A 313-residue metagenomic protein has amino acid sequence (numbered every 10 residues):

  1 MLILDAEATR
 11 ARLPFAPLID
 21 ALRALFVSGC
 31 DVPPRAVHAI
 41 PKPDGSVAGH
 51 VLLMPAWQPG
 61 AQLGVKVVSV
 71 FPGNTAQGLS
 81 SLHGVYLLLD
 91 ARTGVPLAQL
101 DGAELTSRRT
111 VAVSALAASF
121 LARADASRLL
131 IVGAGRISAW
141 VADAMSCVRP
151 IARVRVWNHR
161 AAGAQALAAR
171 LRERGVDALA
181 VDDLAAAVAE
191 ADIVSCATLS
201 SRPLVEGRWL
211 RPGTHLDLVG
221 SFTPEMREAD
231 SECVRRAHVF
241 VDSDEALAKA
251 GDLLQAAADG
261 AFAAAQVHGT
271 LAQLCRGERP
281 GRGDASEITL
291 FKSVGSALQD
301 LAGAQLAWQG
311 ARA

Functional and structural regions predicted by a protein language model:
M1-S107, A115, D125, G269 (+2 more regions): N-terminal ligand-binding/catalytic initiation module
L121-R128, R211-P212: Short helix-loop-beta connector
R128-L130, T289: Conserved beta-strand elements of the Class I
A134-G135: Glycine-rich Rossmann-fold phosphate-binding loop(s) that bind the pyrophosphate of adenine dinucleotide cofactors
S138-A139: N-terminal Rossmann-fold NAD(P) dinucleotide-binding loop
V148-R174: NAD(P)-binding Rossmann-fold cofactor-contacting core
R174-A261: Rossmann-like adenosine-cofactor binding region
M226-A313: Adenosine-phosphate binding glycine-rich loop
